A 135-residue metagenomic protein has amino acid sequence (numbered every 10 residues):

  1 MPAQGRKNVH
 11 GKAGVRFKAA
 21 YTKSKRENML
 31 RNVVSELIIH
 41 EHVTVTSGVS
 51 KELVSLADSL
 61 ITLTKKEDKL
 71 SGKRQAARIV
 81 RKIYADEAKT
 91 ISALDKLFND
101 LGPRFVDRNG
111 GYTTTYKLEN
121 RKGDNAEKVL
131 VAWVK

Functional and structural regions predicted by a protein language model:
M1-R31: Juxtamembrane and targeting peptides
P2-G11, E36-I39, V43-K135: Structured, basic alpha/beta domains of bacterial-type, RNA-associated proteins
